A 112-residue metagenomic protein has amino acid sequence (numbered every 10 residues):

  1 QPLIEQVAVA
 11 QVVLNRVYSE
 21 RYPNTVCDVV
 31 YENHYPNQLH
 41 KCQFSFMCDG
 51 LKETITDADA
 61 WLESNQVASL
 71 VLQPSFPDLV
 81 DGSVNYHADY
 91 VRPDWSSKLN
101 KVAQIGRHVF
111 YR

Functional and structural regions predicted by a protein language model:
Q1-R112: Bacterial extracytoplasmic/cell-wall-associated proteins, especially those involved in peptidoglycan
